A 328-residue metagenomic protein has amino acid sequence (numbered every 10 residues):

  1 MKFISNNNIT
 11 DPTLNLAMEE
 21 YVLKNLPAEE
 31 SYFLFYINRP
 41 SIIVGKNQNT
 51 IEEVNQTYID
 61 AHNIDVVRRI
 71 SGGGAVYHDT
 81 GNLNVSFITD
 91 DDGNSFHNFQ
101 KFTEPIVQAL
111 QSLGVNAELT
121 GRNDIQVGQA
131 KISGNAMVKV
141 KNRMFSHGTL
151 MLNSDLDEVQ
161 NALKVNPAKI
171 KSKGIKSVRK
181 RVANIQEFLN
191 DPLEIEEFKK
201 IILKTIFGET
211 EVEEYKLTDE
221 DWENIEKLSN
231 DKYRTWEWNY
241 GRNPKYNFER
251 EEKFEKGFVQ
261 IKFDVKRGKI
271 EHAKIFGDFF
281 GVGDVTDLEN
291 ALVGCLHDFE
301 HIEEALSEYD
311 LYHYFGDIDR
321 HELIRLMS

Functional and structural regions predicted by a protein language model:
M1-H97: N-terminal lobe of the biotin/lipoate ligase/transferase fold
N82-N123: Contiguous, small/hydrophobic- and glycine-enriched helical/loop subdomains that border and often "cap" functional
G114-R122, E209-E223, F299-E303: Flexible, glycine/charged-enriched surface loops at secondary-structure junctions
V115-S177: Internal, well-ordered alpha/beta segment that forms a basic, Gly-enriched binding/recognition surface
A136-M137, L150, E252, V259-G277: Short beta-strand elements
V159-Q160, K169-E214: A conserved active-site cap/scaffold subdomain adjacent to cofactor or substrate pockets
I185, K269-S328: Active-site- and interface-proximal helix/loop "cap" or "latch" segments in soluble metabolic and energy-transducing
W222-K266: Structured beta-strand/loop patches that form or line metal/cofactor-binding pockets in enzymes
